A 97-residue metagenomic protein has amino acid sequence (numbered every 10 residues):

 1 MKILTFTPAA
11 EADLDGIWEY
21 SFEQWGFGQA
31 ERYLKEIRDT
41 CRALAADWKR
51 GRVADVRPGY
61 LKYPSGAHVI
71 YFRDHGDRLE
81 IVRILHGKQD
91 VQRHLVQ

Functional and structural regions predicted by a protein language model:
M1-R32: Arg/Lys-rich, positively charged N-terminal/basic patches that mediate binding to nucleic acids
A9, Y20, D47, V82-G87: Generic beta-structure capping elements
R32, D55-V56, Q92: Solvent-exposed interaction patches of small proteins and small membrane subunits
R42-A46: Short proline/glycine- and basic residue-enriched helix-capping loop/turn segments at helix->loop/beta transitions
K49-R78: Basic/aromatic recognition patch in beta-strand/loop cores that engages polyanionic ligands
H68-V69, R73-Q97: Enriched for short, Lys/Arg-rich terminal
